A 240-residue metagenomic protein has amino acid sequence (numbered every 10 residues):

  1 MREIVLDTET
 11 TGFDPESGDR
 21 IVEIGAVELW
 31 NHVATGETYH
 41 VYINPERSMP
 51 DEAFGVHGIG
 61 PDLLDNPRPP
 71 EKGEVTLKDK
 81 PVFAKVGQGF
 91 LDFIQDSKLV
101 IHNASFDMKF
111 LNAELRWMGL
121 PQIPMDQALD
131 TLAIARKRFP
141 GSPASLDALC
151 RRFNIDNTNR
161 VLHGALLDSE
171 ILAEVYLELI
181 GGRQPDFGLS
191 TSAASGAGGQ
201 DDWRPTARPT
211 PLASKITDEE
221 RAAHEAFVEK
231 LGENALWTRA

Functional and structural regions predicted by a protein language model:
M1-M125, R136-F139, A148-L162: Conserved non-catalytic scaffold segment of RNase H-like nuclease domains
V86-G89, V175, F227: A ubiquitous structural signal for well-ordered alpha-helices
G87, P143-L146, R221-H224: Alpha-helix initiation and N-capping motif
K98-S105, F110, E114-L115, S145-P205: Acidic, Mg2+-coordinating catalytic module of metal-dependent nucleases/exonucleases that use a two-metal-ion mechanism
L177-A240: Acidic two-metal-ion nuclease catalytic site recognized across multiple nuclease folds, prominently DnaQ/RNase D-T
